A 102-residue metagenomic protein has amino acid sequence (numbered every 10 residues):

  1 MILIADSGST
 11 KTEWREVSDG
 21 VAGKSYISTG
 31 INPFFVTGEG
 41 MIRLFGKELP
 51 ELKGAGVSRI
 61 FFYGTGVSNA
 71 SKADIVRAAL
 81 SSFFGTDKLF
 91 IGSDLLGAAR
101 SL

Functional and structural regions predicted by a protein language model:
I2-R43, G56: Short glycine-rich, Thr/Ser-proximal phosphate-binding strand/loop in the N-terminal lobe of ATP-dependent enzymes
I4, S101-L102: A generic local secondary-structure boundary/capping motif
A5, K88-D94: General beta-strand structural signal in soluble alpha/beta enzymes
A22, F45, R77-A79: Residue-level signature of transmembrane alpha-helix interfaces in integral membrane proteins
I42-L52: Short amphipathic alpha-helix with an adjacent loop that forms part of the alpha/beta core around
P50-F90, L102: Short beta-strand-loop/turn "lid" adjacent to the catalytic site in phosphate-handling enzymes
L96-R100: Short alpha-helix plus adjacent loop in nuclease-associated cores
